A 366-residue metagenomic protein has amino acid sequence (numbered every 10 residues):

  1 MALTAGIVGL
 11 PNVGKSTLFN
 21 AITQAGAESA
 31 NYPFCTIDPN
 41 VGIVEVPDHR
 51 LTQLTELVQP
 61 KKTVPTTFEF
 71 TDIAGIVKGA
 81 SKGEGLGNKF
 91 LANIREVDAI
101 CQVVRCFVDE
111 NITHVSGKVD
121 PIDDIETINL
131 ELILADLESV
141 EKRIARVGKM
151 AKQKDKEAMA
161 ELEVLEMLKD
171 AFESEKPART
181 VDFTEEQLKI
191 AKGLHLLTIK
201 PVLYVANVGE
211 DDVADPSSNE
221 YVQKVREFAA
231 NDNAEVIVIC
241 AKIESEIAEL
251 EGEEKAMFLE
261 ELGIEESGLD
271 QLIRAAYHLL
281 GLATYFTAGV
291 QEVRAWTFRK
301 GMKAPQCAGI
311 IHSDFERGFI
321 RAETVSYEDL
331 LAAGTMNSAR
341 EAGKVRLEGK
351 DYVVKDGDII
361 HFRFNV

Functional and structural regions predicted by a protein language model:
M1-D109, E141, V147: Conserved G1/Walker A P-loop phosphate-binding module
L3-V8, V13, F19, R146-V353 (+2 more regions): C-terminal-of-GTPase-core extension/linker across diverse P-loop GTPases
G6, F34, P39-G42, H49-L51 (+17 more regions): Short capping/connector residues at structural and topological boundaries
F34, D48-L51, V64-F70, E84-V97 (+9 more regions): Amphipathic alpha-helical transducer elements in NTP-driven molecular machines
G42-P47, A74-E84, R95-A158, A171-T184 (+1 more regions): Conserved Switch II/interswitch segment of TRAFAC-class P-loop GTPases
E96, K355-D356: Short, flexible surface segments
